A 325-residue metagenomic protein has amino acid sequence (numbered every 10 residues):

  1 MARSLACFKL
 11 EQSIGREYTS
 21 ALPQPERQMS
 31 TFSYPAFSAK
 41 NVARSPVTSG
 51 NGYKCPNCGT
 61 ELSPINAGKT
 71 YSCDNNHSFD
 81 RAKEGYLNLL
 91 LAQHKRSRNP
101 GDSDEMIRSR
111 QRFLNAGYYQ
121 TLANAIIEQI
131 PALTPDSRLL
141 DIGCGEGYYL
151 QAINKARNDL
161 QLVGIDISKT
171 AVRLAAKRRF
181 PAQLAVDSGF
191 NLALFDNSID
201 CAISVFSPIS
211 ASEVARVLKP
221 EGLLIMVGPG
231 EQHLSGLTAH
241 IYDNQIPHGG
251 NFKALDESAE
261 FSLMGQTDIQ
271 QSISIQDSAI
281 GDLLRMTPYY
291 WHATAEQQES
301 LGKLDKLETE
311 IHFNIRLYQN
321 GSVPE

Functional and structural regions predicted by a protein language model:
S30-N99: N-terminal auxiliary segments of SAM/dcSAM-dependent transferases
G50, I269-E325: Conserved Class I S-adenosyl-L-methionine
R96, G101-T121: Class I SAM-dependent methyltransferase Rossmann-like catalytic core, especially the SAM/SAH-binding loop
D136-G145: Conserved class I S-adenosyl-L-methionine
E146-N158: Conserved SAM-binding loop of SAM-dependent methyltransferases across substrates and taxa, primarily the Class I
D166-T170: Conserved SAM/SAH-binding beta-strand->alpha-helix loop
F180-L192: Conserved SAM-binding strand-loop segment of SAM-dependent methyltransferases
G222-Q232: Conserved beta-strand signature within the Rossmann-like core of class I S-adenosyl-L-methionine
